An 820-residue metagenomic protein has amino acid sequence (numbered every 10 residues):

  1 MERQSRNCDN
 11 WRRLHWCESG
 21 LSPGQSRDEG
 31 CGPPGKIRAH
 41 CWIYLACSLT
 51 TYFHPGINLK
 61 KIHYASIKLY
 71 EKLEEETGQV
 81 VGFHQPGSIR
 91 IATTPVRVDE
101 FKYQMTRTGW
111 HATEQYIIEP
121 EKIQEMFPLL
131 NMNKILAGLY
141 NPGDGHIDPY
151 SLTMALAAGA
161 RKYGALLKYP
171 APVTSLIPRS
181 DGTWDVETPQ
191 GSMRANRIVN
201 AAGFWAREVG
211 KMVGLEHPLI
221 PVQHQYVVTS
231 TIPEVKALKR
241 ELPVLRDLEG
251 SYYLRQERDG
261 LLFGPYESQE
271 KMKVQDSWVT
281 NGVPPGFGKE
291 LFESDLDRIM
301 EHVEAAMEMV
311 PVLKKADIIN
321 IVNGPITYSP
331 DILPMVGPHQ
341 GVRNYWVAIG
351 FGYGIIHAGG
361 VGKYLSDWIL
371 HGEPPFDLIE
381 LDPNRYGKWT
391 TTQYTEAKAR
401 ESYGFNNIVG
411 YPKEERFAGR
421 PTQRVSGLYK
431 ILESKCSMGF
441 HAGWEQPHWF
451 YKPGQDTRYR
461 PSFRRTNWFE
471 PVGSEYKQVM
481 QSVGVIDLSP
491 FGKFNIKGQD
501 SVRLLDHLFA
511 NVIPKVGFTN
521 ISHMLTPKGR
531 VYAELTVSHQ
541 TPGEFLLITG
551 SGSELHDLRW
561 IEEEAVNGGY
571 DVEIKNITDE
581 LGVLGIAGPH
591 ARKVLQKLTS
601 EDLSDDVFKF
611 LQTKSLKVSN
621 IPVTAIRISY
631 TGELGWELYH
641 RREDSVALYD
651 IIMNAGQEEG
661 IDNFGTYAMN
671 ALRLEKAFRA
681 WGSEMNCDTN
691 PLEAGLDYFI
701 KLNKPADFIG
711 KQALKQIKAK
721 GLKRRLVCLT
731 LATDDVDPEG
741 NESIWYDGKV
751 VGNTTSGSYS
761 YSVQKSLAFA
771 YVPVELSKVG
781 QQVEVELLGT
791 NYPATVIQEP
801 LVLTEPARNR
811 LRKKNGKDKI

Functional and structural regions predicted by a protein language model:
M1-H15: Beta1/beta-strand and adjacent pyrophosphate-binding region of the FAD-binding site in flavoprotein oxidoreductases
E18, I57, S175-V279, P285-E293 (+4 more regions): Flavin-dependent oxidoreductases
G24-Y44: Glycine-rich FAD pyrophosphate-binding loop
A46-F53, S88-R90, L215-R240, G492-N495 (+4 more regions): Central beta-strand plus flanking loop segment that forms part of the substrate or channel wall within the catalytic
S48-M126, E249-L254, R258-G264, M272 (+2 more regions): Dinucleotide-binding Rossmann-like beta1-alpha1 core, especially the glycine-rich loop that anchors the ADP
L69-K72, E76, H84, T93-Y169 (+5 more regions): Flavin (FAD/FMN) cofactor-binding and adjacent substrate-gating region of FAD-dependent oxidoreductase domains
P149, E249, R258, K273-D276 (+1 more regions): C-terminal catalytic lobe of FAD-dependent flavoproteins
F376-D377, D382-I820: Glycine/proline-enriched, intrinsically flexible loops and inter-domain linkers
